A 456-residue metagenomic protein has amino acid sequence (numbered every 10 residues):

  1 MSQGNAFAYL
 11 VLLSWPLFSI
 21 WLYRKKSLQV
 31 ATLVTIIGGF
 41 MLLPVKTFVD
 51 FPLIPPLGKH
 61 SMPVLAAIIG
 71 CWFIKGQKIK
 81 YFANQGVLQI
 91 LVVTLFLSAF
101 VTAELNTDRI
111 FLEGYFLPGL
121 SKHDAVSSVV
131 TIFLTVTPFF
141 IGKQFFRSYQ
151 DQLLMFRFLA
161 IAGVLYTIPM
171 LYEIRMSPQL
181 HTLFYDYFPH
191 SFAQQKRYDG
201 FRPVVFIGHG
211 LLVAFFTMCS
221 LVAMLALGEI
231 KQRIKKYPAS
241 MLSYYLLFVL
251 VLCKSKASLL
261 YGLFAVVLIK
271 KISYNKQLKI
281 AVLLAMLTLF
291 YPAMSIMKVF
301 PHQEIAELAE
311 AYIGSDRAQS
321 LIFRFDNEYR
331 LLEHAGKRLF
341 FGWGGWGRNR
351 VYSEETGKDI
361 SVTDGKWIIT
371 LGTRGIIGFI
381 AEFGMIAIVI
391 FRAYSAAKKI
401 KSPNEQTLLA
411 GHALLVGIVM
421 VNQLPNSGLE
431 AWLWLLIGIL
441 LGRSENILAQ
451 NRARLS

Functional and structural regions predicted by a protein language model:
Q29-F51, S61-F133, V419: N-terminal hydrophobic segments of proteins, predominantly signal-anchor/transmembrane helices of inner/organellar
T32-G39, S243-Y244, A393-L424: Loop-to-helix entry and N-terminal half of a specific, functionally important transmembrane alpha helix in multi-pass
T32-L33, Y81-F96, V130-F133, I141-Y172: Interfacial loop-to-transmembrane-helix boundary motif in multi-pass membrane proteins
T137, F156-L180, F184, Q195-I272: Alpha-helical transmembrane segments of multi-pass inner-membrane proteins
I168, I174-P178, C253, K270-S315 (+1 more regions): A membrane-periplasm/extracellular boundary helix in multi-pass inner-membrane enzymes that assemble envelope glycans
V205, H209-L211, L246-V249, F341 (+2 more regions): A conserved mid-to-late transmembrane alpha helix and its immediate loop/hinge that forms the functional core
S220-V222, L283-L284, G411-S456: Transmembrane alpha-helices of multi-pass inner-membrane enzymes
Q303-I305, A309-R374, A393-I400: Long extracytoplasmic/lumenal interhelical loops at the membrane interface of multi-pass membrane proteins
